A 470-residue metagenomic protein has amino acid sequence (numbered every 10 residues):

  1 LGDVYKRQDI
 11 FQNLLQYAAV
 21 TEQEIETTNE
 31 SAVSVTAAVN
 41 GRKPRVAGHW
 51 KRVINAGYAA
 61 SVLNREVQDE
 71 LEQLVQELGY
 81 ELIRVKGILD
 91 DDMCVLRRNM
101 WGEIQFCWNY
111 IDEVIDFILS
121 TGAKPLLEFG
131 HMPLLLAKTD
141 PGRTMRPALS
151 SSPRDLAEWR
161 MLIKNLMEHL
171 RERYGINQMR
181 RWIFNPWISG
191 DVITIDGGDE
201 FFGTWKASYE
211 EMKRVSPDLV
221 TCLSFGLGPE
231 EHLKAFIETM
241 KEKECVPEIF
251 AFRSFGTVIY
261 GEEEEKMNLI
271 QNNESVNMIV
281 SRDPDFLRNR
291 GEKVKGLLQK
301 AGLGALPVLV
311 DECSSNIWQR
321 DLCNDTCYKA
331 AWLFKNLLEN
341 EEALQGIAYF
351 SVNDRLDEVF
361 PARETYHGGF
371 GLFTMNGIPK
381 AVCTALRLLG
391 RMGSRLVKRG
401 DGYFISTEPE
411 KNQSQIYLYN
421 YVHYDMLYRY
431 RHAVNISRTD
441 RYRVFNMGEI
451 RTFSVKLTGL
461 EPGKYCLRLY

Functional and structural regions predicted by a protein language model:
L1-Y5: Short, small-residue-biased leader/transition segments that mark boundaries at the very start of proteins
D9-A37: Long amphipathic alpha-helical scaffold segments
T28-L74: An acidic-aromatic substrate-binding cleft motif
V46-A47, A60-N64, M93-C94, Y260 (+1 more regions): Short, solvent-exposed loop/turn elements at domain surfaces
N64-L71, I104-D112, W159-L166, D199-A207 (+5 more regions): Well-ordered, non-membrane alpha-helical segments in soluble/globular domains
L78-V280, G304: Substrate-binding cleft and catalytic face of glycoside hydrolase catalytic domains, especially the flexible beta-alpha
Q271-P361, T365-R395, P409, M447-R451 (+1 more regions): Catalytic-core region of carbohydrate-active enzymes that cleave or remodel glycosidic bonds
G402-K464, R468-Y470: Carbohydrate-binding surface patches
